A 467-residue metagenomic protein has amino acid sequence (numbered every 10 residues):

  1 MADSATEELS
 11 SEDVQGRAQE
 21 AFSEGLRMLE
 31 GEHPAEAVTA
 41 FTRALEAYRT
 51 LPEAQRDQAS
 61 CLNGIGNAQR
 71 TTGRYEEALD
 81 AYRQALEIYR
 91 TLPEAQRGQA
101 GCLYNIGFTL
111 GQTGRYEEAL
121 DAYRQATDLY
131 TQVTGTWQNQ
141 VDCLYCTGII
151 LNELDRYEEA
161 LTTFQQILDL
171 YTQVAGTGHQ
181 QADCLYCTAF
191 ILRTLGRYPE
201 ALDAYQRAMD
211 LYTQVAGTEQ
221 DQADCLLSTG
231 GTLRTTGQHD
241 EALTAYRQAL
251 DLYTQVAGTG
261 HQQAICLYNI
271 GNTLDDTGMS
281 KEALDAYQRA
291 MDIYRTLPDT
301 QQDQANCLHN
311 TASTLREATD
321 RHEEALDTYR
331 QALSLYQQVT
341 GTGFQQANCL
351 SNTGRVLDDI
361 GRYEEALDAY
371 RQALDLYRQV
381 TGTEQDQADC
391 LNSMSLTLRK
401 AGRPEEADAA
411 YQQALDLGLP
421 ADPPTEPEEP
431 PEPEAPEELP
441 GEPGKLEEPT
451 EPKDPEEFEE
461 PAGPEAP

Functional and structural regions predicted by a protein language model:
M1-L51, N63, L86, E465: Flexible inter-repeat linkers and adjacent short helices within tandem amphipathic alpha-helical repeat scaffolds
A2-S4, E406-L439, P461-P467: Terminal, low-structured helical/coil segments at or just beyond the last alpha-helical repeat
T6-E12, Y48-D57, I88-R97, L129-Q138 (+6 more regions): Flexible helix-coil transition and linker loops at the boundaries of alpha-helical arrays
S11, A78, A119, T134 (+13 more regions): Intrinsically disordered, low-complexity tandem-repeat regions enriched in Proline and Serine
Q19-E30, R56-T71, R97-Q112, Q138-E153 (+6 more regions): Conserved alpha-helical positions within TPR/SEL1-like repeat arrays
